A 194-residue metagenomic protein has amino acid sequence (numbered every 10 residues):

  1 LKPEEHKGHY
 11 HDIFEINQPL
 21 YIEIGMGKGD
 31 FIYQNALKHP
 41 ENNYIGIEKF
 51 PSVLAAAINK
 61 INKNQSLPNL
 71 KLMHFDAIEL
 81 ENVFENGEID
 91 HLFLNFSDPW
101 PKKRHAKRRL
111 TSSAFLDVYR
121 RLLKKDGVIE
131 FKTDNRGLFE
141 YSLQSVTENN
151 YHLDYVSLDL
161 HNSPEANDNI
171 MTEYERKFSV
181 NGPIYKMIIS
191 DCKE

Functional and structural regions predicted by a protein language model:
L1-L20, D30-L37: S-adenosyl-L-methionine
G25-K28: Class I SAM-dependent methyltransferase "Motif I" SAM/SAH-binding loop
F50: Conserved SAM/SAH-binding beta-strand->alpha-helix loop
I58-N86: S-adenosyl-L-methionine
V83-H91, F96: A short acidic, Gly/Pro-enriched loop at the edge of an enzyme's catalytic core that lines a small-molecule cofactor
T111-K125: A short glycine-rich, Lys/Arg-flanked "PGG" loop and its adjoining helix->strand segment in the class I
D126-T133: Conserved beta-strand signature within the Rossmann-like core of class I S-adenosyl-L-methionine
S142-Q144, N149-E194: Class I S-adenosyl-L-methionine
